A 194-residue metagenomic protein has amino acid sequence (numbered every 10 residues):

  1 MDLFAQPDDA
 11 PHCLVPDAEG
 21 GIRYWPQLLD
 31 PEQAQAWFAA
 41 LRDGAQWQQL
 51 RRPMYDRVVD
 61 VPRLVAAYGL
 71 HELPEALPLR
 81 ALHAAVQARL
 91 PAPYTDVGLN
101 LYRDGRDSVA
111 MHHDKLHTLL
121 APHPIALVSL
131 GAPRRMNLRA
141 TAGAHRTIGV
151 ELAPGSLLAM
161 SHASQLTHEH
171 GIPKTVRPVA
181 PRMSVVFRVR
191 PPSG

Functional and structural regions predicted by a protein language model:
M1-G194: Non-heme Fe(II) oxygenase metal-center motifs and adjacent flexible, charged/small-residue loops
